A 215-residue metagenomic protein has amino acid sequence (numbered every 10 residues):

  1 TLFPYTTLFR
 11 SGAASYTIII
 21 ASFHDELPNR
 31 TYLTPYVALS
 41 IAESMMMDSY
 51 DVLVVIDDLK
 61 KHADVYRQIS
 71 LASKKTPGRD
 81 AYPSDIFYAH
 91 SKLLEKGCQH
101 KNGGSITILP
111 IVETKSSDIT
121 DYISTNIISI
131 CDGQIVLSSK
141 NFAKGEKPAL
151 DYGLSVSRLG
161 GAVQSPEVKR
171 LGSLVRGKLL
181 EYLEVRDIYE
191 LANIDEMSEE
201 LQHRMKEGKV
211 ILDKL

Functional and structural regions predicted by a protein language model:
T1-Y5: Short, exposed "boundary/linker" segments that immediately precede the start of a downstream structural module
T6-L215: P-loop NTPase catalytic core
